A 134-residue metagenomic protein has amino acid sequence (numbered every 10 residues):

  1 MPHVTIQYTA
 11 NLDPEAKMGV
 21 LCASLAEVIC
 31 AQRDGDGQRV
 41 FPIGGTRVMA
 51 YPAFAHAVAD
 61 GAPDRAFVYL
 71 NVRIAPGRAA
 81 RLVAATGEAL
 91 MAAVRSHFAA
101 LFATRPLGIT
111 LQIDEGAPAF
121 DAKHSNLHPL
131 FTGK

Functional and structural regions predicted by a protein language model:
M1-T9: N-terminal, Lys/Arg- and Ser/Thr-rich interaction peptides
T9, M49-A53, A75, Q112-G116: Short loop/turn motifs enriched for small/polar and acidic residues
D13-V20, A79-A85: Short, conserved charged micro-motifs
K17-M49: Small/polar-rich, solvent-exposed N-terminal microdomains that initiate assembly or binding
G37, T46, A99-P118: A short amphipathic beta-strand at an alpha->beta junction
V40-F67: Short, solvent-exposed beta-alpha or beta-beta edge segments that form flexible loop/patches at the rim of ligand
A59, F120-K134: Short, low-complexity, polybasic intrinsically disordered segments
D60-A100: Mid-chain, well-packed structural core segment of small domains
